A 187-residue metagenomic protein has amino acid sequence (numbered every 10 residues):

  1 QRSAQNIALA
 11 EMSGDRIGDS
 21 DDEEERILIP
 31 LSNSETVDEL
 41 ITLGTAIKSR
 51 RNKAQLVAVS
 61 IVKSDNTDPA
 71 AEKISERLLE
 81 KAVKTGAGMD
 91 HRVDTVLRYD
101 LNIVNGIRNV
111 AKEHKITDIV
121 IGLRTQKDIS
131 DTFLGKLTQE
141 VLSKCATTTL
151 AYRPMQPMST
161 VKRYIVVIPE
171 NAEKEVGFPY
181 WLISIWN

Functional and structural regions predicted by a protein language model:
Q1-I29, E35, I74, R92 (+7 more regions): Membrane-interfacial segments at transmembrane helix termini in multi-pass membrane proteins
G18-S20, K48, A111: Replace "in large, NTP-powered and nucleic-acid-processing enzymes" with "in large, NTP-powered factors and other
D22-I74, T85, V96, R163-N187: Small/aliphatic-rich secondary-structure junction motif
T42, E80, K84, N105-K112 (+2 more regions): Solvent-exposed alpha-helical segments within well-ordered globular domains of core cellular machineries
I61-D65, T125-Q126, P154-P157: Short beta-alpha junction loops
E72-L79, G135-T138, L182: Amphipathic alpha-helical segments in well-structured domains
M89-I119: Structural beta-alpha unit
